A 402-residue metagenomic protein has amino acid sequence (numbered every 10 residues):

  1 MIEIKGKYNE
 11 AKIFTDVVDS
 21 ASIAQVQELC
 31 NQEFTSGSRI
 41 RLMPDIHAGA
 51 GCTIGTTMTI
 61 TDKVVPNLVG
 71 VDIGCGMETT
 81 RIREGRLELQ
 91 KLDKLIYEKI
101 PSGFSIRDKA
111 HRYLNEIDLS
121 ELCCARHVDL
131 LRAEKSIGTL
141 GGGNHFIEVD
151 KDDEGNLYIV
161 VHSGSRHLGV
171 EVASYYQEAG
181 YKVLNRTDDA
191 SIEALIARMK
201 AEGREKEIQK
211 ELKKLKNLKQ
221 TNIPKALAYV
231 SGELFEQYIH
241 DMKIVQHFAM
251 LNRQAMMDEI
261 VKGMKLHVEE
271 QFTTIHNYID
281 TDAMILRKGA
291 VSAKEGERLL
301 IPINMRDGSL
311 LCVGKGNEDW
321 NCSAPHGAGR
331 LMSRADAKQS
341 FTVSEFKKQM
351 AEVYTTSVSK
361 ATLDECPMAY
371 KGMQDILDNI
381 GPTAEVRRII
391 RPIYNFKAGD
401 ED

Functional and structural regions predicted by a protein language model:
I2-E28, T35-L42, A48-I54, D62-P66 (+3 more regions): Domain-length cofactor-binding catalytic modules of enzymes
I46-H47, C75: Acidic, glycine-rich active-site loops and adjacent beta-strand->loop/helix elements that engage anionic groups
M58: Acidic, metal-ligating active-site segments
T61, G76, T80-I82, S333-A335: Residues at secondary-structure transition points
P66-L122: A generic, well-ordered mixed alpha/beta core segment in the N-terminal half of proteins
